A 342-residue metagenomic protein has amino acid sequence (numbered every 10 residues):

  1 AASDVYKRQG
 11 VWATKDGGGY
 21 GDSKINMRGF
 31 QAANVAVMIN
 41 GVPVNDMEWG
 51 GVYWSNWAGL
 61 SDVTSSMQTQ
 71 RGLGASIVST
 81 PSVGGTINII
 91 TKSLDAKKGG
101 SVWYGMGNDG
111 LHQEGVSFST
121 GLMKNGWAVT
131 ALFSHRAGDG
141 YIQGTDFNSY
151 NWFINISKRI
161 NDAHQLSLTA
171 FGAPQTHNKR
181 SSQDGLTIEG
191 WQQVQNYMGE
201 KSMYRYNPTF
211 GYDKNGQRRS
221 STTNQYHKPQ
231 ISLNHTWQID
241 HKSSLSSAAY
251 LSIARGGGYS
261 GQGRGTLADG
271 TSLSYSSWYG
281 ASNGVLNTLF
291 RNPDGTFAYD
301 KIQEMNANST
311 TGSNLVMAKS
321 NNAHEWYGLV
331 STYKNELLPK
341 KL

Functional and structural regions predicted by a protein language model:
A2-Y6: Short, small-residue-biased leader/transition segments that mark boundaries at the very start of proteins
K7-P43, G59, S65: Extracytoplasmic beta-strand/coil segments of soluble accessory domains associated with Gram-negative outer-membrane
A32, M123-N125, R159-A163, D240-K242 (+1 more regions): Outer-membrane beta-barrel channels and translocator barrels
P43-R71, I90: Short acidic/polar hinge/loop motifs at secondary-structure boundaries that mediate gating or recognition
S76, T86-L122, L132-F133, A137-I142: Short strand-turn segments of transmembrane beta-barrel domains in outer membranes, especially the first one or two
V102-M106, A131-H135, W152, L168-P174 (+2 more regions): Transmembrane beta-barrel strands of outer-membrane/channel proteins
V116-T120, I154-K158, I231-W237, S247 (+1 more regions): Residues on the lipid-exposed face of transmembrane beta-strands in outer-membrane beta-barrel proteins
S157, Q165-T236, Y259-N322: Acidic/polar loop-and-plug regions of large Gram-negative outer-membrane beta-barrel proteins
